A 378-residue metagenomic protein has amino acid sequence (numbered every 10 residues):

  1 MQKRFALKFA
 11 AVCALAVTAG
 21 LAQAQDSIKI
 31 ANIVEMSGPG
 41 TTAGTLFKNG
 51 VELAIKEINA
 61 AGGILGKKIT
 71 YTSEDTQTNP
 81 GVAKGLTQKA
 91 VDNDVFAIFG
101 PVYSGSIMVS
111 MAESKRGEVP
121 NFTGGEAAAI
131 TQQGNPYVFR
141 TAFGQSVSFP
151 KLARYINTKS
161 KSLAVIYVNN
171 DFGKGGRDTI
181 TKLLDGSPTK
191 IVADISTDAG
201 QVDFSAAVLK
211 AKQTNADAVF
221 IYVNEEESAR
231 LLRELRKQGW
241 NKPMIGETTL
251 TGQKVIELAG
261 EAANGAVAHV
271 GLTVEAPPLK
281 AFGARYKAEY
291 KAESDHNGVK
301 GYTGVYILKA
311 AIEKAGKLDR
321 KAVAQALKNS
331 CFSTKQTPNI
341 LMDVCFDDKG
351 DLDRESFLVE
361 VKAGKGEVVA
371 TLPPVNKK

Functional and structural regions predicted by a protein language model:
Q2-A11, A24-K378: Extracytosolic ligand-binding ectodomains
C13-A16: Gram-negative bacterial Sec-dependent N-terminal signal peptides
T18-A24: Sec/Tat signal peptide C-region and signal peptidase I cleavage site
